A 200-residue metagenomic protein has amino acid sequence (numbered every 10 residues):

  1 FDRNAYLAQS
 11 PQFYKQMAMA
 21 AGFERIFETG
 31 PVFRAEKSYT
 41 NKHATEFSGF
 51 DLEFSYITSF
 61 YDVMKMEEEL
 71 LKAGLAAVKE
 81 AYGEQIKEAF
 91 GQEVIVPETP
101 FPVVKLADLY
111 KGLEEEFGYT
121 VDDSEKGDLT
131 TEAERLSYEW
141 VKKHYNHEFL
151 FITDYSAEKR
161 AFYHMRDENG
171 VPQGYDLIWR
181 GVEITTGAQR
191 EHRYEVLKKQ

Functional and structural regions predicted by a protein language model:
F1-A76, G91, T99-Q200: A translation/RNA-centric and nucleic-acid-associated enzymatic feature enriched in Class II aminoacyl-tRNA synthetases
A73-K87: Flexible helix-coil linker/hinge segments at domain or subdomain boundaries
E88-V94: Short linear capping/connector segments at secondary-structure termini
